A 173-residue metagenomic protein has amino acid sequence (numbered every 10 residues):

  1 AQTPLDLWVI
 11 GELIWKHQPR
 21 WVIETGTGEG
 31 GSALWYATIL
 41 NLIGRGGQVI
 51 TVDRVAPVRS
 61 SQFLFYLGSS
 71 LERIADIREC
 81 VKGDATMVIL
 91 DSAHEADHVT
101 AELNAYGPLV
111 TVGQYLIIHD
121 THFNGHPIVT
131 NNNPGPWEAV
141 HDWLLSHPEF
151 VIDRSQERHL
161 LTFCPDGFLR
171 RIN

Functional and structural regions predicted by a protein language model:
A1-I89, A93-N173: A short alpha-helical cap/connector motif
